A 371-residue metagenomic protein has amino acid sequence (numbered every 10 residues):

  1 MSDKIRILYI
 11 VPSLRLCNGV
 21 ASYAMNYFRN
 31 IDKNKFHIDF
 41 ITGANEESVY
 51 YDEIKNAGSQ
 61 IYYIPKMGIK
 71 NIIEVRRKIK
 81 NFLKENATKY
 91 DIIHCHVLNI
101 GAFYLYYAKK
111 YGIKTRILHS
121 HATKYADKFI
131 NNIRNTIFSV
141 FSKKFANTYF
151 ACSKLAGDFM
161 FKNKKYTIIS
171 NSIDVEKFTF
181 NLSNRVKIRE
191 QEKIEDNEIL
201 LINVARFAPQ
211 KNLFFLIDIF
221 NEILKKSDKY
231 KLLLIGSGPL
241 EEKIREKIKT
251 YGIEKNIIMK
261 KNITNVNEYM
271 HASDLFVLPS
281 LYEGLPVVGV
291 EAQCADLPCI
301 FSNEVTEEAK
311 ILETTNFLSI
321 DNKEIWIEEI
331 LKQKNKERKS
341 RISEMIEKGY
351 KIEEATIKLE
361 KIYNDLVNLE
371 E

Functional and structural regions predicted by a protein language model:
K4-I5, Y9-K78, P239, I362: N-terminal strand-loop element at the rim of the active site of nucleotide-sugar-dependent glycosyltransferases
N18-N26, I199-E222, P239-R245: A conserved mid-protein helix/loop that constitutes part of the nucleotide-sugar donor-binding site
I69-E74, D158-N163, S172-Q191, N197 (+1 more regions): Acidic anion/phosphate-binding donor-loop and adjacent secondary structure in glycosyltransferase catalytic cores
C95-G101, S120: Short His-centered aromatic/hydrophobic patch
R245-K261: Nucleotide-activated donor-binding/catalytic signature segment of Leloir-type glycosyltransferases, i.e., the conserved
N262, L281: Aromatic "clamp/platform" in nucleotide-sugar-dependent glycosyltransferases that forms part of the donor/acceptor
E308-R338, E353: Change "using UDP/GDP/dTDP sugars" to "using nucleotide sugars
E337-E371: A charged, aromatic-enriched C-terminal amphipathic alpha-helix characteristic of glycosyltransferases across folds
